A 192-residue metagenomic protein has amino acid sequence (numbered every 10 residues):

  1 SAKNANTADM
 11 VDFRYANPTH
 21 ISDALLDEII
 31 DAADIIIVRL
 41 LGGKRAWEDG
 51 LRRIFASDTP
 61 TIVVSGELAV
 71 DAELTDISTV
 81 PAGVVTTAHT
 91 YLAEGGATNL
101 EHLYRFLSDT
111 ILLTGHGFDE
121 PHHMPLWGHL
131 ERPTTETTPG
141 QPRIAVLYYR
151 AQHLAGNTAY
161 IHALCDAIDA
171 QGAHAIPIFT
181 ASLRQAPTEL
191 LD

Functional and structural regions predicted by a protein language model:
S1-D192: An N-terminal assembly and electron-transfer interface module characteristic of large anaerobic redox and radical
